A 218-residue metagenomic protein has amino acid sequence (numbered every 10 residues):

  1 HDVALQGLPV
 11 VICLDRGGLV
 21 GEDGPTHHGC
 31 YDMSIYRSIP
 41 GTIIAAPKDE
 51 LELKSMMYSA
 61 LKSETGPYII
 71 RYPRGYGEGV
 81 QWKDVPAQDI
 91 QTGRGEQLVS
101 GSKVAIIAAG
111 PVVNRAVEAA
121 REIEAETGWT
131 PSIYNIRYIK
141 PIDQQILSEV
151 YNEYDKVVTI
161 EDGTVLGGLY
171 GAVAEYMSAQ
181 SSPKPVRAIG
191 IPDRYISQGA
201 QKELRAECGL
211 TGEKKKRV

Functional and structural regions predicted by a protein language model:
H1-G7: Acidic (Asp/Glu)-rich catalytic clusters
G7-G29, M33, S38, K62-V218: Thiamine diphosphate
I44-P47, E207: Short acidic-hydrophobic, aromatic-tinged amphipathic segments that line or gate anion-handling sites
A46-S63: Conserved glycine-bearing catalytic or ligand-binding loops at nucleotide- and phosphate-handling centers of large
